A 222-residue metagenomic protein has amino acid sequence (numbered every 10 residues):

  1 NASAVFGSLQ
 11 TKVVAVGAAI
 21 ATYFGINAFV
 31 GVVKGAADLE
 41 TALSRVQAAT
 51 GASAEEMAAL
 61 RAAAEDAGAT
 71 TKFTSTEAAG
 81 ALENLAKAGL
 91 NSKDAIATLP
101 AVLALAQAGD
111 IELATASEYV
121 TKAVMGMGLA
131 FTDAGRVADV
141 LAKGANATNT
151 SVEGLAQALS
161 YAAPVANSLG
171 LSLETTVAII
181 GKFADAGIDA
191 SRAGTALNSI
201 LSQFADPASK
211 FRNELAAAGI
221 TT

Functional and structural regions predicted by a protein language model:
A2-I20: Membrane-penetrating hydrophobic segments
G17-A69, E77-A88, A95-G109, T115-T148 (+2 more regions): Small-residue helix-packing and pore-constriction motifs in hydrophobic alpha-helices
